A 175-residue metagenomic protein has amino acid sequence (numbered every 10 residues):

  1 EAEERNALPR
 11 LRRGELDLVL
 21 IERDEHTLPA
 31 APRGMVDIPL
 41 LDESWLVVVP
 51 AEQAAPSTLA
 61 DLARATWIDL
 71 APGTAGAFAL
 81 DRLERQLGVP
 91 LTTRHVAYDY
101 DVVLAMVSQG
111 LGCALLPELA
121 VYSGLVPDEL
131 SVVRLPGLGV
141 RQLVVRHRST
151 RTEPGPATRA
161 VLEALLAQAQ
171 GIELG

Functional and structural regions predicted by a protein language model:
E1-E3, D69-L70, P90-D99: Short beta-strand-to-loop elements that line the ligand-binding cleft of bilobed periplasmic-binding protein-like
E1-L28: Central regulatory/effector-binding core of bacterial HTH transcription factors
L8, R12, D37, L59 (+1 more regions): Short hydrophobic/charged patches on amphipathic alpha-helices used for structural packing and interfaces
E22-D24, L28, S57-L59, A63-L87 (+2 more regions): Secondary-structure junction motif
R23-D24, A51, E118-A120: Short secondary-structure boundary segments
P29-P39, E43, D101-R151: Beta-alpha-beta core module
P32-P72: Flexible hinge/capping segments at coil-to-helix
E52-L59, G137-V140, T150-P156: Short helix-loop capping/hinge motifs at secondary-structure junctions, enriched in acidic/polar residues
